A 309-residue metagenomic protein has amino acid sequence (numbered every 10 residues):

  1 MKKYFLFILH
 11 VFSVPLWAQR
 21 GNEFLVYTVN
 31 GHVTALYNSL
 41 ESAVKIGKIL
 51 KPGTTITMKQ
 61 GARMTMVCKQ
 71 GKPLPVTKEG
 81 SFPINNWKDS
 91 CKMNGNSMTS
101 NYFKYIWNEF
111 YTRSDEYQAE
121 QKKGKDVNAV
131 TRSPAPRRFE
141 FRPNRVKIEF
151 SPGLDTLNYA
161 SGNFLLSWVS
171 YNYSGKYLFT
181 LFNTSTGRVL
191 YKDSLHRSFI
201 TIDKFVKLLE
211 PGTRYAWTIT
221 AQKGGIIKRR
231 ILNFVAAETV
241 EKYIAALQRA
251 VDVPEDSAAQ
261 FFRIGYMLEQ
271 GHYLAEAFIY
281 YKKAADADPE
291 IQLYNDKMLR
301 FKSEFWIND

Functional and structural regions predicted by a protein language model:
M1-T28: Bacterial Sec-dependent N-terminal signal peptides
Q19-L40, K59-M64, G71-K72, K78-D115: Glycine- and acidic-residue-biased ligand/ion/polar-headgroup-sensing regions
E109-F164, E241-V253: Short, compositionally biased P/S/T/A/G/V-rich stretches that sit at domain boundaries
L165-N172: Conserved aromatic anchor
V206-T213: Surface-exposed, short loops/turns at beta-strand junctions within beta-sandwich domains
Y243-E269: Alpha-helical tetratricopeptide repeat
K302-D309: Alpha-helical linker/edge segments of TPR/alpha-solenoid repeat scaffolds and analogous pre-/post-domain helices
